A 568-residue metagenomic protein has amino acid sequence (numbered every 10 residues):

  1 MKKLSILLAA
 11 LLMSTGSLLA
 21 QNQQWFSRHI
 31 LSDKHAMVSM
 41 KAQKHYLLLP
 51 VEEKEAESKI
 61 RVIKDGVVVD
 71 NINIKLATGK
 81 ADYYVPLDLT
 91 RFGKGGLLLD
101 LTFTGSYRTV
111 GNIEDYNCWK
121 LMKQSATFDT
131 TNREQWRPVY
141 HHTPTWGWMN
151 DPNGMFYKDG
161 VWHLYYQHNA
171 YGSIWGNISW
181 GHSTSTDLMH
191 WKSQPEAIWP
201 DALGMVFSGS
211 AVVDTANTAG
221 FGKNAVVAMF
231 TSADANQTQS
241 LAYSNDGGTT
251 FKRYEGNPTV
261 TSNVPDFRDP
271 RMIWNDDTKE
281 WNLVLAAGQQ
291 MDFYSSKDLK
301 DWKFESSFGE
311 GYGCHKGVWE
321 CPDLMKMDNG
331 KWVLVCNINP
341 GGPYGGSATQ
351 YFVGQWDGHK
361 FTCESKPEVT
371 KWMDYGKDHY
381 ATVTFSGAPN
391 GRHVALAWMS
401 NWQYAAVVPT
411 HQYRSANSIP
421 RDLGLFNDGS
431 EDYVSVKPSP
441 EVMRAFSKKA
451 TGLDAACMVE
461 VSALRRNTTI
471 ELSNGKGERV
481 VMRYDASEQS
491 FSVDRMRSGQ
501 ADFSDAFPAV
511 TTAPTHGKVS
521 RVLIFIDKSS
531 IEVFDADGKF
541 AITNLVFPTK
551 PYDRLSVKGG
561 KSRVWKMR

Functional and structural regions predicted by a protein language model:
M1-K2, V68, A77-T78, R91-G93 (+11 more regions): Secreted/periplasmic carbohydrate-active enzymes, especially glycoside hydrolases
M1-N22: Bacterial Sec-dependent N-terminal signal peptides
N22-V69, L89-R108, F128, Q355-Y380 (+1 more regions): Beta-rich accessory regions
Q23-S39, V68-L87, E114-N153, G172-W175 (+5 more regions): Surface loop/turn signatures of beta-propeller and other carbohydrate-active proteins
L49, L99-L101, D151-Y171, S193-A197 (+10 more regions): Hydrophobic core segments of beta-strands in well-ordered, beta-rich domains
E57-G66, W136, T143-P144, D159-G160 (+1 more regions): Beta-propeller domains
S58-K59, R108-V110, W175-S179, N236-A242 (+2 more regions): Structural motif
I63, S185, S244-N245, F293-L299: Conserved Ser/Thr-centered positions that define the repeating blades of beta-propeller domains
